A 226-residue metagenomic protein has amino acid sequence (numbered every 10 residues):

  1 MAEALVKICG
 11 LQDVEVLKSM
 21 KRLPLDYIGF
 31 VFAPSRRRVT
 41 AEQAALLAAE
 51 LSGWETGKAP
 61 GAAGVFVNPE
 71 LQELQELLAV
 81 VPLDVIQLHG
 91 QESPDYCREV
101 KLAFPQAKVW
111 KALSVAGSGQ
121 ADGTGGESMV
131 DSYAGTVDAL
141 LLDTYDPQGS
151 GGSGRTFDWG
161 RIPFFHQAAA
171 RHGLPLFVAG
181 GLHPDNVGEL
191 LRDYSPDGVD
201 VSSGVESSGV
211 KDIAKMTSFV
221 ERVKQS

Functional and structural regions predicted by a protein language model:
M1-A4: Extreme N-terminus of proteins, especially the signal/transit-peptide cleavage junction and the first residues
V6-E15: N-terminal basic/disordered segments at the start of proteins
M20: Thiolate-centered catalytic microenvironments shared by cysteine-dependent enzyme domains
P24, P82, T136, Y194-S195: Short loop/turn motifs at secondary-structure junctions
L25-R36, Q87-S93, Y145-G149, Y194-T217: Glycine-rich phosphate-binding active-site loops on the catalytic face of alpha/beta enzymes
F32-R36, Q43, A48-V178, L182-N186: Conserved anion-binding
E42-L51, E99-V100, S202-S226: C-terminal helical cap(s) of enzyme catalytic domains, especially alpha/beta-barrels
A179-G181, N186, L191-G204, V223-K224: C-terminal active-site rim and adjoining tail of enzyme catalytic domains
